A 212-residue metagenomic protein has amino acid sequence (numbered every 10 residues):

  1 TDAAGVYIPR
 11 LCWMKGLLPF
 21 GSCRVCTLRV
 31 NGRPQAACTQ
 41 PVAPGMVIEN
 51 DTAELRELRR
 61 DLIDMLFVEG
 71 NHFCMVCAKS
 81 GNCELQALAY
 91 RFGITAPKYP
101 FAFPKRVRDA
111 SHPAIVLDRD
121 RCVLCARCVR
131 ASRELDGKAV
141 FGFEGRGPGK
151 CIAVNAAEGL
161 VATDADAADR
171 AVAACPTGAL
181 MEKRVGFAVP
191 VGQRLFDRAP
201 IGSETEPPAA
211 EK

Functional and structural regions predicted by a protein language model:
D2-P44: N-terminal cofactor/phosphate-binding cores enriched in small/glycine residues, especially glycine-rich loops such as
R24-V25, G32-K212: Fe-S ferredoxin-like electron-transfer domains and their immediately adjacent linker/connector regions across
